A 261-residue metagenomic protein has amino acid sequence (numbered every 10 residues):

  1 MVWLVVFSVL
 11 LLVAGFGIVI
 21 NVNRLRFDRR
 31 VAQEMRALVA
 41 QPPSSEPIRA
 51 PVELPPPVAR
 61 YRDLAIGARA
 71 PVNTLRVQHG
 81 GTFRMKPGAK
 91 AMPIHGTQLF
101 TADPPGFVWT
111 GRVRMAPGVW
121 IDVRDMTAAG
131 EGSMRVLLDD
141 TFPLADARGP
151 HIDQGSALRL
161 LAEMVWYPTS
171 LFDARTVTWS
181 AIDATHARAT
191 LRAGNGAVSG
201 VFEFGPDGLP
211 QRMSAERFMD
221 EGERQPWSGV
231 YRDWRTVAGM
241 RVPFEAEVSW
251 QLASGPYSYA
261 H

Functional and structural regions predicted by a protein language model:
W3-I20: Hydrophobic membrane-insertion alpha-helices, especially the h-region of bacterial N-terminal signal peptides
G15-T97: N-terminal cleavable signal peptides for secretion/export
A59-F142: N-terminal mature ectodomain segment of secretory-pathway/periplasmic proteins
P71-Q78, D103-T110, S133, I182-T190 (+2 more regions): Short, hydrophobic/aromatic-rich segments at coil-to-beta transitions
Q78-G80, K86, T101, L137 (+5 more regions): A structural detector for beta-sheet-dominated domains
T97-A102, R124-T127, R175-I182, F202 (+1 more regions): Short, exposed beta-strand/loop patches in secreted or surface proteins that constitute
M134-A193, G222: Flexible, processing/modification-adjacent segments and terminal tails in exported/periplasmic/extracellular proteins
A187-H261: Gly/Pro-enriched, hydrophobic low-complexity segments that function as extracytoplasmic propeptides/linkers
